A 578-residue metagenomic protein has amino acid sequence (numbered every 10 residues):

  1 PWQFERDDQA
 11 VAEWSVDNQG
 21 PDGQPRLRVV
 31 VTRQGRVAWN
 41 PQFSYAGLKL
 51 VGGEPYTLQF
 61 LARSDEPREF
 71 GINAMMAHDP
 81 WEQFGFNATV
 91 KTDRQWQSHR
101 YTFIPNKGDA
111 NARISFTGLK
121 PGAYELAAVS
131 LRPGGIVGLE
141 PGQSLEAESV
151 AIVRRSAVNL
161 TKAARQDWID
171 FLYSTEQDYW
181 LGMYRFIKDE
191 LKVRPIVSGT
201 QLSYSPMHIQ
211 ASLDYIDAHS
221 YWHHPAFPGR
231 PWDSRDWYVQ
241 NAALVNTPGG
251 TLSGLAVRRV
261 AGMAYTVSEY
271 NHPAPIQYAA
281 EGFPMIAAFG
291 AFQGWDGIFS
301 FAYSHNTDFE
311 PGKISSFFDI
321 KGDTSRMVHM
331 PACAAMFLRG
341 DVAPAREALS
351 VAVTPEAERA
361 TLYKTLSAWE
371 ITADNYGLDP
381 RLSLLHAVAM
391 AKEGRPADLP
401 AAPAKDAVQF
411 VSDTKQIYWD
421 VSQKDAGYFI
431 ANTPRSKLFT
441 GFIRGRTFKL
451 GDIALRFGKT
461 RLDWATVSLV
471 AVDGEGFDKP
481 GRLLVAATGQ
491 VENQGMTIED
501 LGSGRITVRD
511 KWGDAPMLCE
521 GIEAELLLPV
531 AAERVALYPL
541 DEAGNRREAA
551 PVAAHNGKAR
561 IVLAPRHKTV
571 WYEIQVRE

Functional and structural regions predicted by a protein language model:
P1-R154: Extracellular and organelle-lumenal recognition/adhesion modules and their flexible linkers in secreted
Q59, S98-I104, E525-L528, A559-A564: Exposed aromatic-hydrophobic patches
F60, I187, I216, G290 (+1 more regions): Conserved, mostly hydrophobic/aromatic
G71-N73, A128, L139-G142, I209-Q210 (+3 more regions): Short, solvent-exposed loop/turn and secondary-structure capping segments
E146-V153, L160, D167, S174 (+3 more regions): Glycoside hydrolase catalytic-domain groove-lining segments
S220, P275-K313: Substrate-binding cleft of secreted/luminal carbohydrate-active enzymes
A334-A335, G340-P539, N556: Long, low-hydrophobicity ectodomains and other hydrophilic envelope-associated domains
G557-E578: C-terminal beta-strand-rich structural cap/linker in extracellular carbohydrate-active enzymes
